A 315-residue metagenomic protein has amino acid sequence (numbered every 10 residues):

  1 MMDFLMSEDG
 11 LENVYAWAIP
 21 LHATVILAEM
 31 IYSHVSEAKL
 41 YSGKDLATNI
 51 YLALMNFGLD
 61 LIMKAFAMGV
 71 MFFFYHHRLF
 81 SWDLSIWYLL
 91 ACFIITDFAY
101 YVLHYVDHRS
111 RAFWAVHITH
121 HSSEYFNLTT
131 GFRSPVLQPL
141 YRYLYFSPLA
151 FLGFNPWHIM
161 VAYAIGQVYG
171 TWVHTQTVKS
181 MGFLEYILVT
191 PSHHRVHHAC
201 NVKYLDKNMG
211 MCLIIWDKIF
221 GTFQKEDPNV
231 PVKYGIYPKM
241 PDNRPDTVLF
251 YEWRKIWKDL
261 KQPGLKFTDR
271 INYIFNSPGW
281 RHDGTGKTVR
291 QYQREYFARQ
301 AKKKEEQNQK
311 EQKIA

Functional and structural regions predicted by a protein language model:
M2-L5, Y125-T129, T175-A315: Cytosolic/stromal cytosol-facing helical appendages immediately following the last transmembrane segment
D3-H22: Hydrophobic transmembrane alpha-helical segments in integral membrane proteins
F4, M71-S81: Membrane-interface helix termini and inter-helical loops of multi-pass transporters
N13, W17, L40-L54: Loop-to-helix transition at the N-terminal end of transmembrane alpha-helices
W17-V25, D60-K64: The first (N-terminal) embedded transmembrane alpha-helix
L21-S33, M68, F93-F98: Central hydrophobic cores of alpha-helical transmembrane segments in multi-pass inner-membrane proteins across all
I26-A47: Membrane-interface helix-loop junction between the first two transmembrane segments
Y51-F66, R78, W82-K233: Membrane-embedded catalytic scaffold of the fatty acid hydroxylase/desaturase
